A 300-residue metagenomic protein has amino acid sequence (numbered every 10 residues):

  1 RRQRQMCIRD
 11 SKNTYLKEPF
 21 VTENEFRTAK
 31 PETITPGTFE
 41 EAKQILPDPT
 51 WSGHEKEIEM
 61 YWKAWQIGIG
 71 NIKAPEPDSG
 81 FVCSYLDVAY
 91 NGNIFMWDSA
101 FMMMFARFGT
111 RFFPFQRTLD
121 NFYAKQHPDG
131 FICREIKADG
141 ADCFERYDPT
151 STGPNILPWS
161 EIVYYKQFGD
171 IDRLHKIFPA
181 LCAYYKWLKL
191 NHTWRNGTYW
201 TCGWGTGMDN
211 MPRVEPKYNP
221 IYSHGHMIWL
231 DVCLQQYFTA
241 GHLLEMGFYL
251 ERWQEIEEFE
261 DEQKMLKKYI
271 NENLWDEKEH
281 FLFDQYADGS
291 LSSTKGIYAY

Functional and structural regions predicted by a protein language model:
R1-I8: Short, small-residue-biased leader/transition segments that mark boundaries at the very start of proteins
Y15, P19, R134-E135: Aromatic-residue-lined binding/catalytic grooves and analogous aromatic/hydrophobic interfacial grooves in multimeric
P19, E23-K43: Intrinsically disordered, low-complexity activation-like regions
P36, E41-F178, C182, F283-Y300: Substrate-binding groove/exosite segments of carbohydrate-active enzymes
I45-I67, G109, F122, H127-F131 (+4 more regions): Active-site acid/base region of carbohydrate-active enzymes
P158, Y165, Y237, L243-L244 (+2 more regions): Heptad-repeat amphipathic alpha-helical coiled-coil interaction surface used for oligomerization/assembly
S160, P179-L181, C233-F248: Extended, hydrophobic/aromatic-rich amphipathic alpha-helical segments that build helical scaffolds
